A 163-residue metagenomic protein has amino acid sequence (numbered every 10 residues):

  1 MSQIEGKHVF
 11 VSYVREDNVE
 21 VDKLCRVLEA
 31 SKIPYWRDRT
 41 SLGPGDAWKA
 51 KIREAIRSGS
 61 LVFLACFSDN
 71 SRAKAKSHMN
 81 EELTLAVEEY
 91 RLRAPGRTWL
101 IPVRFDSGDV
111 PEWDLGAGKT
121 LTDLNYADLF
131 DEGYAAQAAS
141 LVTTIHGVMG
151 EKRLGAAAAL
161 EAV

Functional and structural regions predicted by a protein language model:
M1-A30, S71-K74, L92-V163: C-terminal interaction surface of TIR/SEFIR-family domains
V11-Y13, R37-R39, F67: Short glycine-centered, acidic/aromatic-flanked micro-motifs in structured strand/loop junctions that mark active-site
V27, E54-A55: Alpha-helical scaffold elements within enzyme catalytic domains, especially in hydrolases
K32-G43: Conserved RecA-like helicase motor-core motifs
A47-I52: Short acidic active-site motifs
G59-S60: An anion/phosphate-binding loop that grips the pyrophosphate of nucleotide cofactors and donors
D69-R93: Conserved TIR/SEFIR loop-to-helix hotspot centered on a Trp-containing motif with a nearby acidic residue
